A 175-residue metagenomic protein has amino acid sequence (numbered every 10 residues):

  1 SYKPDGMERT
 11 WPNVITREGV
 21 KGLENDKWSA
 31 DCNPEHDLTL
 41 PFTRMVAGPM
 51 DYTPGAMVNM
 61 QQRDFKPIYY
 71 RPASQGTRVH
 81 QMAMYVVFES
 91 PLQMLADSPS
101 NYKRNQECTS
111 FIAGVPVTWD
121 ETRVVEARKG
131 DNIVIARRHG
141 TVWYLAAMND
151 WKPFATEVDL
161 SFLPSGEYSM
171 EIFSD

Functional and structural regions predicted by a protein language model:
S1-A73: Aromatic- and carboxylate-enriched substrate-binding clefts and catalytic-loop regions of carbohydrate-active enzymes
Y2-M7, N59-Q61, M94-A96, K103-N105 (+2 more regions): Flexible loop/turn segments at secondary-structure boundaries
R9, Q81-Y85, G130: Feature representing long, continuous alpha-helical segments
V79-V125: Catalytic cores of secreted or luminal carbohydrate-active enzymes
V87, L145, M170: Hydrophobic, well-ordered secondary-structure elements that form the walls of internal hydrophobic environments
V117-G130, A146, F173-S174: Extended hydrophobic/aromatic segments used for targeting, binding, or gating
K129-P164: Carbohydrate-binding surface patches
F162-S174: Solvent-exposed beta-hairpin/edge-strand motifs
